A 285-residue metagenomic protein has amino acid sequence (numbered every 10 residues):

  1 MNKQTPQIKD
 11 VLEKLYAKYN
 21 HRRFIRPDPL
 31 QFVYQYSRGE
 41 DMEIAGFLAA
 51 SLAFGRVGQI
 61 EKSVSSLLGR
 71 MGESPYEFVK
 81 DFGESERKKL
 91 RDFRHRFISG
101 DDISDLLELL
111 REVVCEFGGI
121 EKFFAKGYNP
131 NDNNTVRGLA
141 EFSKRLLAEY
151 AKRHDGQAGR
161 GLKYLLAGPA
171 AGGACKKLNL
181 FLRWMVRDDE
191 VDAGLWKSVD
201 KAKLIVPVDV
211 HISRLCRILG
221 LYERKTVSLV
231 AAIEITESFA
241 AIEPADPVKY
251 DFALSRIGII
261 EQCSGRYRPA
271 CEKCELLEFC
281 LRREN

Functional and structural regions predicted by a protein language model:
M1-N285: HhH-family (HhH-GPD) DNA N-glycosylase catalytic core used in base-excision repair
